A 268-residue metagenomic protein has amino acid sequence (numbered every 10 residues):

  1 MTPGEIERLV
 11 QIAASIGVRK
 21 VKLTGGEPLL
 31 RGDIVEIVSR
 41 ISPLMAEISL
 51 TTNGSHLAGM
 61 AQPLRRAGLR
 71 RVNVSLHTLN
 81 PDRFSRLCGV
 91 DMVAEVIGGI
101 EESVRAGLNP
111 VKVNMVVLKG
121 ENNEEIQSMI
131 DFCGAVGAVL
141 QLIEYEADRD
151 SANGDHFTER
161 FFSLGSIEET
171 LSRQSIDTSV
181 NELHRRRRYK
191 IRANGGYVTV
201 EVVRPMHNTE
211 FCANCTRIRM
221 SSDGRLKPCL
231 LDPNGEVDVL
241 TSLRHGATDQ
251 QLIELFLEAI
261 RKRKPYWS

Functional and structural regions predicted by a protein language model:
P3-L23, E27-Q141: Radical SAM/AdoMet-radical enzyme domain recognition
D148-W267: Accessory C-terminal segments flanking Radical SAM cores
